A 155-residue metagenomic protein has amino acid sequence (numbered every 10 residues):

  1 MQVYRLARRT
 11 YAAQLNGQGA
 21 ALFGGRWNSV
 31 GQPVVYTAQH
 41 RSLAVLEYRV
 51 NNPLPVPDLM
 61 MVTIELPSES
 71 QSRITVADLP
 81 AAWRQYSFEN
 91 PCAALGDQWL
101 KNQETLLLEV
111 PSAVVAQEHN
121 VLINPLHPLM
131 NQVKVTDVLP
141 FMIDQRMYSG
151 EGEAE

Functional and structural regions predicted by a protein language model:
Q2-G17, S29-V30, P55-E155: Active-site and NAD+-binding cores of ADP-ribose-processing enzymes
W27-N51, V121-L126: Extended catalytic/binding region for NAD+/ADP-ribose chemistry, centered on the ART fold
